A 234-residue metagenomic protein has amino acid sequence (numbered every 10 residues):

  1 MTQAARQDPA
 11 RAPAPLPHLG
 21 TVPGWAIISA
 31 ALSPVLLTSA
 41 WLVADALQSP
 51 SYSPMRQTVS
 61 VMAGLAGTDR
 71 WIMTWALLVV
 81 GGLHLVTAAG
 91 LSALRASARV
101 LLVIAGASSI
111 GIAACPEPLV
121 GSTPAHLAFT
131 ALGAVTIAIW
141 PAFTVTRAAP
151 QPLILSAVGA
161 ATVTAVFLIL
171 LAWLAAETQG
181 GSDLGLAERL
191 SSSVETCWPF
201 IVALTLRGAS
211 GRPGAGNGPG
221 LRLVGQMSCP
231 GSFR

Functional and structural regions predicted by a protein language model:
T2-V22: Short, Lys/Arg-rich, polar N-terminal cytosolic tail immediately upstream of the first transmembrane signal-anchor
D8, N217-G218: Intrinsically disordered, low-complexity polyampholyte segments enriched for Lys and acidic residues
G20-T58, M62, A66-G208: Hydrophobic, aromatic-enriched alpha-helical segments typical of multi-pass transmembrane helices
L206-G216: Membrane-interface capping segments at transmembrane-helix boundaries
L221-L223: Leucine-biased recognition of intrinsically disordered, low-complexity hydrophobic segments
